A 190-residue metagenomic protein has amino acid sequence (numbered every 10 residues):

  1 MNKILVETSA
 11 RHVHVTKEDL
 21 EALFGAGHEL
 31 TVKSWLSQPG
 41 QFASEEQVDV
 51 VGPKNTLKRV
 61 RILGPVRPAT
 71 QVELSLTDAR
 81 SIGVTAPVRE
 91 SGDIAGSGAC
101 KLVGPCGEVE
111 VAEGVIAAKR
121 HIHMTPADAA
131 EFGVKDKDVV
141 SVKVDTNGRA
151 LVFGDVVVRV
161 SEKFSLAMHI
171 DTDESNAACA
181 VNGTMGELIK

Functional and structural regions predicted by a protein language model:
L5-E7, H12-P53, K58-P105, E110-K137 (+2 more regions): Short beta-strand-centered segments at strand-helix junctions
T146-G148: Amphipathic terminal alpha-helices
A150-V152: Short coil-to-beta-strand transition motifs
